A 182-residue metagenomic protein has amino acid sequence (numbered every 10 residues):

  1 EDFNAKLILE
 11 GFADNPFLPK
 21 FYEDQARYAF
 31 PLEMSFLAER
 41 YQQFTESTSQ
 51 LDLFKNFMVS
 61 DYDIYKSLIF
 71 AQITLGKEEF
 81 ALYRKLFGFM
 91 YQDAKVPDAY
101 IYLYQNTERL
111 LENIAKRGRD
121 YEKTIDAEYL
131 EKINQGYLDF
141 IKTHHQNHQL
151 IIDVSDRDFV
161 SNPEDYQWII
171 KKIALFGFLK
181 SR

Functional and structural regions predicted by a protein language model:
D2-E39: Conserved substrate/cofactor phosphate-moiety recognition/catalytic segment in nucleotide-dependent phosphotransferases
N4, N56, P97, Q146-H148: A generic structural signal for alpha->beta connector loops
I8, S60, A99-I101, L150-I152: Hydrophobic/aromatic beta-strand patches that form the interior of the parallel beta-sheet core in alpha/beta enzyme
F12-N15, I64-K66, Q105-L110, D156-F159: Conserved nucleotide-binding/hydrolysis micro-motifs of P-loop NTPases
D24-A26, K77-E78, W168-I169: Short, hinge-like loop/turn segments at secondary-structure boundaries
Y28-K95: Glycine-rich phosphate-binding loop used to anchor ATP phosphates in small-molecule kinases, encompassing both
S67-G136: A glycine- and Lys/Arg-enriched "phosphate-lid" helix/loop adjacent to the NTP-binding pocket of small-molecule kinases
E112-R182: NTP-dependent small-molecule kinase module
